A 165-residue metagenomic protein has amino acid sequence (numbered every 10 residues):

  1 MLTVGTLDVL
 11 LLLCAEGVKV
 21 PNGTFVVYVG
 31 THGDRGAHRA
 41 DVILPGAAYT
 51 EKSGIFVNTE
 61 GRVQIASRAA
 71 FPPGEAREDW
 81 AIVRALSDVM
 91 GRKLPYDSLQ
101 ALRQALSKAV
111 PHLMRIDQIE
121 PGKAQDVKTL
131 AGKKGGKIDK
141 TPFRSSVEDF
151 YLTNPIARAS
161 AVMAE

Functional and structural regions predicted by a protein language model:
M1-I119: Non-catalytic alpha/beta scaffold blocks inside enzyme catalytic domains
Q100-E165: Long, low-complexity segments enriched in small/aliphatic residues
